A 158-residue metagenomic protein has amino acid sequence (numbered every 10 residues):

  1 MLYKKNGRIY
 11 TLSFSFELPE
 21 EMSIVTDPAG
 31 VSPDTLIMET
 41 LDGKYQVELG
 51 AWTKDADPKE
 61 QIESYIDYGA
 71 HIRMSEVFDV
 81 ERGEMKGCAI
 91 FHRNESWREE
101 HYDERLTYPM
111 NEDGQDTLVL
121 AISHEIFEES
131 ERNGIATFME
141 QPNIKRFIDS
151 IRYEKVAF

Functional and structural regions predicted by a protein language model:
M1-K5, V156-F158: Short, Lys/Arg-enriched, disordered terminal segments
Y3-Y68, N94, R98-E100: Secretory pathway targeting signatures of secreted, lumenal, and periplasmic proteins
M22, L120-F158: Surface-exposed amphipathic alpha-helical segments
V47-A51, D103-T107, A121: Short amphipathic beta-strand/extended segments with alternating polar/hydrophobic composition
T53-A56, I62, V80, A89 (+4 more regions): Extended hydrophobic/Leu-rich segments
E63-T117: Signature of long, low-cysteine stretches enriched in small and polar/charged residues
